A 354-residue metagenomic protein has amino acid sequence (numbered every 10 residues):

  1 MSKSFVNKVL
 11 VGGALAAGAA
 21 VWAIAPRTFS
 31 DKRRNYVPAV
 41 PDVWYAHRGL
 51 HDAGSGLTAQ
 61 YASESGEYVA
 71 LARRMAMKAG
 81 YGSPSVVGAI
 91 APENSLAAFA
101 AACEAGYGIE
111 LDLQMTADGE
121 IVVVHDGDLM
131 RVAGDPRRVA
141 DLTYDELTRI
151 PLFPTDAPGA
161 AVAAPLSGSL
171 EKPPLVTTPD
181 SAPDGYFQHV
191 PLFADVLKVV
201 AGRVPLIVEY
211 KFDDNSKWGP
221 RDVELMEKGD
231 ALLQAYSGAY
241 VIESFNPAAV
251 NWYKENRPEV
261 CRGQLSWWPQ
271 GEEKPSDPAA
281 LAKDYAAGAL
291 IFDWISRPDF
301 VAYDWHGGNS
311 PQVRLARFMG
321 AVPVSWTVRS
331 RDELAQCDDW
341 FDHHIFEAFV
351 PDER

Functional and structural regions predicted by a protein language model:
S2-R354: Phosphate-group recognition and catalysis centered on beta-loop-alpha active-site segments
